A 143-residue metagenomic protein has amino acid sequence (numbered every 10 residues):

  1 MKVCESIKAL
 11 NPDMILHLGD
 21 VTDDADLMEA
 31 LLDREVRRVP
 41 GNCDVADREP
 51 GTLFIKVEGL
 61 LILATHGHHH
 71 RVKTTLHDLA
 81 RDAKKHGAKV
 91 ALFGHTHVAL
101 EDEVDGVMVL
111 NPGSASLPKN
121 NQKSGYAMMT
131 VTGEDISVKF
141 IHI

Functional and structural regions predicted by a protein language model:
M1-K2, V21-D26, C43-R48, H70-T75 (+2 more regions): Active-site environment of divalent metal-dependent phosphoester hydrolases
M1-V57: Core catalytic region of metal-dependent phosphoesterases/phosphodiesterases, especially metallo-beta-lactamase-like
K2-E5, A9, G51, E58 (+2 more regions): Binuclear metal-dependent phosphoesterase catalytic core
M14-D20, R37-G41, L63-H66, V90-H95 (+1 more regions): Active-site neighborhood of phospho(di)ester-bond hydrolases with catalytic His/Asp-centered motifs
D26, A80, G106: Short glycine-/small-residue-rich flexible loop motifs, especially phosphate/cofactor-binding loops
L31-R37, E101-S116: Short acidic, glycine/proline-enriched helix-loop-strand junctions
K56-G59, D105: Short strand-coil-strand connectors
I62-F93: Mid-chain, well-packed structural core segment of small domains
